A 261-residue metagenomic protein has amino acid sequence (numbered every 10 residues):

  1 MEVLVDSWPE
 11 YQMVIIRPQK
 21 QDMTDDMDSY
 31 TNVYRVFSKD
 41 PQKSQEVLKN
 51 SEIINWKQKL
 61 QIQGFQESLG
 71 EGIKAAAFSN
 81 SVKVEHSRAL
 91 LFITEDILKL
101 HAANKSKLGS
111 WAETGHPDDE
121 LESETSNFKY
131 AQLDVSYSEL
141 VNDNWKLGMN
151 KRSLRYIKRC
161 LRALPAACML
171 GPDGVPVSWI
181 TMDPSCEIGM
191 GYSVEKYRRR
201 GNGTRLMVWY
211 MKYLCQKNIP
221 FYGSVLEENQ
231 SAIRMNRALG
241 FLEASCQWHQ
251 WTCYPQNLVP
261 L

Functional and structural regions predicted by a protein language model:
M1, S7-F128, Q132, Q250-W251: Acyl-donor-binding surface of acyltransferase catalytic domains
M1-Y11, Q19, Y30-Y34, K158-C168 (+3 more regions): A short helix-loop-beta-strand connector motif used in the catalytic cores of GNAT acetyltransferases and, in some
Q42-S51, R199-L214, I233-A238: Conserved acetyl-CoA-binding loop-helix of GNAT-fold acetyltransferases
S68-V82, E227-S245, P260: Conserved active-site alpha-helix within GNAT-family acetyltransferase domains
S136, M149-K196: A conserved beta-strand-loop-helix scaffold within acyl/acetyltransferase catalytic domains
I188, F221-V225: Conserved hydrophobic beta-strand within the GNAT/NAT acetyltransferase core sheet that lines the active-site cleft
H249-L258: Catalytic phosphate/metal-binding cores of nucleic-acid and nucleotide-processing enzymes, i.e., regions that mediate
